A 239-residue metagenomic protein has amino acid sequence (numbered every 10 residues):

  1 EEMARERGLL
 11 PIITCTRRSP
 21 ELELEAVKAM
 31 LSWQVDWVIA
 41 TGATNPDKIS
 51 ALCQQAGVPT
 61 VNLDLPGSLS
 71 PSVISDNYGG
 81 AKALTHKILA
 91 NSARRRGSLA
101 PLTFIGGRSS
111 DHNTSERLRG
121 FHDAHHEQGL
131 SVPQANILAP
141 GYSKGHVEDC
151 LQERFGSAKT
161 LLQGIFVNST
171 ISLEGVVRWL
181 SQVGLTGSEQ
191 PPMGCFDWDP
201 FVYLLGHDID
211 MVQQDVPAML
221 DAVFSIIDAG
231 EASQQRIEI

Functional and structural regions predicted by a protein language model:
E1-A29, W33-Q34: Amphipathic helical "hinge" segments at domain boundaries
E6-R7, A56, H125-V132, A158-T160 (+1 more regions): Short helix-capping segments at alpha-helix termini
I13-L22, K48, V73-A83, F104-Q152 (+3 more regions): Hinge/beta->alpha junction and helix N-cap segments in small-molecule ligand-binding domains
E21-Q34, G145-L161: Short, well-structured alpha-helical segments in soluble
L31-G42, P101-G106, I137, K159-S169 (+1 more regions): Periplasmic-binding protein-like
T41-A83, I171, D197-I209: Flexible loop/hinge segments that line or gate small-molecule binding clefts
P66, I88, L99-R108: Short beta-strand segments enriched in small/hydrophobic residues
E153-I239: Flexible loop/turn connectors
